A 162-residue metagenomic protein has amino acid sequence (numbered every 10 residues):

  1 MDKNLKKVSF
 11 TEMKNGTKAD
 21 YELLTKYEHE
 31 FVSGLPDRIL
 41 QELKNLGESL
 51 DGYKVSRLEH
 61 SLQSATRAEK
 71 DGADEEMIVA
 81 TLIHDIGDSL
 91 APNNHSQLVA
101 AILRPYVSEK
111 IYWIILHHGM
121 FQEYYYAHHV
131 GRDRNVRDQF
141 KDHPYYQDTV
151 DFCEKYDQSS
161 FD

Functional and structural regions predicted by a protein language model:
M1-L82, I86-D162: Metal-dependent phosphohydrolase cores
